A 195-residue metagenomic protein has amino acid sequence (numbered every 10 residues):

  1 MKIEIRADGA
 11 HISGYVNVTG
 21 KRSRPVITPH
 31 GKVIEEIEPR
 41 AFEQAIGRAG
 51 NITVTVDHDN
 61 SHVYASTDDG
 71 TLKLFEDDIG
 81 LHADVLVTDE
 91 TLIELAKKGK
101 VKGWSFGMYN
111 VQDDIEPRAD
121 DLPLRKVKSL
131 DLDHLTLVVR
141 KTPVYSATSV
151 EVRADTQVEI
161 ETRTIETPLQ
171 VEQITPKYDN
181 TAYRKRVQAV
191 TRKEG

Functional and structural regions predicted by a protein language model:
M1-E172, K177-Y178: Signature of dsDNA virion morphogenesis modules
T167-G195: Enriched but not universal
